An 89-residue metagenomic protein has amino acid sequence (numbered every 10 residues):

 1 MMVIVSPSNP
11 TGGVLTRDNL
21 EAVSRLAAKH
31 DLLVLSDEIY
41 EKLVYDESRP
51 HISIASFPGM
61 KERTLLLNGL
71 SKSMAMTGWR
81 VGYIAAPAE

Functional and structural regions predicted by a protein language model:
M1-S48: Active-site phosphate-binding strand-loop segment of PLP-dependent enzymes
N9, E41, I52, E62 (+1 more regions): Glycine-centered loop/turn positions within well-structured domains that cap or flank conserved ligand/cofactor-binding
A27, I54-A55: A conserved amphipathic alpha-helix that caps or lines the catalytic cleft of carbohydrate- and lipid-modifying enzymes
S48-I54: A short helix/loop element that forms part of the nucleotide-sugar donor recognition site in Leloir-type
F57-E89: Active-site PLP attachment segment
